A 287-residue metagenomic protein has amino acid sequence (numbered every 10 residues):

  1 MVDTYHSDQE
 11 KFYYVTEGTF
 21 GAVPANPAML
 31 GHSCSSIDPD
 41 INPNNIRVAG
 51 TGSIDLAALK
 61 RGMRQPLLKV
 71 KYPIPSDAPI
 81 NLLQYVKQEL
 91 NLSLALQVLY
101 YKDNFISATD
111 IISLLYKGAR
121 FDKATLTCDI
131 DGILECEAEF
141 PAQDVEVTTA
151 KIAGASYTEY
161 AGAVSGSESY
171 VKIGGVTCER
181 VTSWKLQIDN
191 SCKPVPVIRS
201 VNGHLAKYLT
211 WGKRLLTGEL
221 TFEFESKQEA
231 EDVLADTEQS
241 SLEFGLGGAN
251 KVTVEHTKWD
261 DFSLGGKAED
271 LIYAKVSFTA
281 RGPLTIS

Functional and structural regions predicted by a protein language model:
M1-S287: Signature of extracytoplasmic/envelope-associated structural regions
